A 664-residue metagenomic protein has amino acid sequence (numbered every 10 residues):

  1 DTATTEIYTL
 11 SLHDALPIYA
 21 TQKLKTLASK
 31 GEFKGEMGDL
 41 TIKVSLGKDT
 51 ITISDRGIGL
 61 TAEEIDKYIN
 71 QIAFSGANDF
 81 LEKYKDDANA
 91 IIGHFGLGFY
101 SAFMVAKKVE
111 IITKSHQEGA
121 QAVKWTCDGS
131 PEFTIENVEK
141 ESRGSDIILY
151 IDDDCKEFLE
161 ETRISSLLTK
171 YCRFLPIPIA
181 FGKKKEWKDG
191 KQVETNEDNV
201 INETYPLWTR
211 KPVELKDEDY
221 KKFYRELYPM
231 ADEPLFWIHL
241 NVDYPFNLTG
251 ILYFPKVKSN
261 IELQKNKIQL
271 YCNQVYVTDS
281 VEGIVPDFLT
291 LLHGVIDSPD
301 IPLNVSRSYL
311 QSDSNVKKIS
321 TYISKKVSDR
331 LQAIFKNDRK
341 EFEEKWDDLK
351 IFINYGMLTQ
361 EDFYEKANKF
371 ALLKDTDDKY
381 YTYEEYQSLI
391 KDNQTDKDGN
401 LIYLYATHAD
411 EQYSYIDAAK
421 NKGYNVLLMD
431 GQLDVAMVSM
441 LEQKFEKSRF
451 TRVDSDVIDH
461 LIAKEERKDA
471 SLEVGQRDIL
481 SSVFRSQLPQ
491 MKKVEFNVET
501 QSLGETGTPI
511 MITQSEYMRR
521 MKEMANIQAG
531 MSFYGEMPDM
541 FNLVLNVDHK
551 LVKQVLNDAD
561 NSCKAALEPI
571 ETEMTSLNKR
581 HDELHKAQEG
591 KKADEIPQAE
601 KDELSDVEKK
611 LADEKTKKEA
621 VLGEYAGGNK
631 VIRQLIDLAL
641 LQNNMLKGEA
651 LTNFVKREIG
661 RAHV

Functional and structural regions predicted by a protein language model:
D1-T2: Right-handed beta-helix
E6, L10-F158, S166, R173 (+3 more regions): GHKL (Bergerat-fold) ATPase N-terminal catalytic module, capturing the glycine-rich phosphate-binding loop and acidic
I91, V109-E132, D152-K156, T162-R661: GHKL/Bergerat-fold ATPase module in large chromosome/replication-associated machines
